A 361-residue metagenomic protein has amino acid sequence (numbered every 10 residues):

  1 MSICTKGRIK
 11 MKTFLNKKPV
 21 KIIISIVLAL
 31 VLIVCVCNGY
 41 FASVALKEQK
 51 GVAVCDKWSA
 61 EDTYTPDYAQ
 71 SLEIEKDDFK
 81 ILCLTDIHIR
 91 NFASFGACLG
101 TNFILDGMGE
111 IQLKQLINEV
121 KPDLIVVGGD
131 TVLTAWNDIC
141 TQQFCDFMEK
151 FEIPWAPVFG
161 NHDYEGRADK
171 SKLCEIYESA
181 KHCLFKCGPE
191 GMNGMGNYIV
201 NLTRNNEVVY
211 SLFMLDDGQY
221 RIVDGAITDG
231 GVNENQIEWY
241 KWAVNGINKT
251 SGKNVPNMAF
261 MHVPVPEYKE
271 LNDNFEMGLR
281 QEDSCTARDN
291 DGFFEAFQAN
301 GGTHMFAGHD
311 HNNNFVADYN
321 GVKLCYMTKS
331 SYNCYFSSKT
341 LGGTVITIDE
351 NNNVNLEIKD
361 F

Functional and structural regions predicted by a protein language model:
M1-K10: Short, Lys/Arg-enriched N-terminal segments with co-localized hydrophobic residues within the first ~10-30 amino acids
K10-V31: N-terminal Sec-pathway targeting helices
N38-Q70, I199-N205, F293-A296, N300 (+1 more regions): Binuclear metal-dependent phosphoesterase catalytic core
A42-Q143: N-terminal active-site segment of His-dependent metallophosphoesterases
Q49-E73, Q143-G252, T344-T347: Extended active-site neighborhood of metal-dependent phosphoesterases/phosphodiesterases
D78-S94, V209-Q219, F260, V322-K329: Active-site-proximal beta-strand elements of phosphoester/diester hydrolases
R90-A93, L133-W136, P157-D169, Y220-V223 (+3 more regions): Active-site environment of divalent metal-dependent phosphoester hydrolases
V120-D123, S211-M214, A226-N314: His/acidic metal-ligating clusters that form di-metal
